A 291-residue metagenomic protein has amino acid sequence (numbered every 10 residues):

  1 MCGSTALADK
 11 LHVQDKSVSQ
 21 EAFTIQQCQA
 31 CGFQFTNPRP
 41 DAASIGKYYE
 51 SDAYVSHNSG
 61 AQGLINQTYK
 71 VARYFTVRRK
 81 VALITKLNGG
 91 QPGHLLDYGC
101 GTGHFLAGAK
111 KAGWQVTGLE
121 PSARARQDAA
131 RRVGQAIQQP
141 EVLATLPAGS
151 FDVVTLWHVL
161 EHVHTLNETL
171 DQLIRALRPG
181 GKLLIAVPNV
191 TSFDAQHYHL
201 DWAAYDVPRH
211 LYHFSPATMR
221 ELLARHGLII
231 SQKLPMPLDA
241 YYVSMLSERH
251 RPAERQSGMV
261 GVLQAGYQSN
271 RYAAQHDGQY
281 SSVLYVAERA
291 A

Functional and structural regions predicted by a protein language model:
M1-G149, V153-W157, L166-Q172, P235-L238 (+3 more regions): Conserved N-terminal segment of class I S-adenosyl-L-methionine
V116, L183-L184: A short hydrophobic/small-residue beta-strand
W157-H164, A186: Short catalytic micro-motifs in class I SAM-dependent methyltransferases
V163-H164, L177-P179: Helix-to-beta-strand junctions that scaffold the AdoMet/dcAdoMet cofactor pocket in Class I SAM-dependent enzymes
I185-Y212, A217-L223, M245-H250: Short, glycine-/aromatic-enriched active-site segment of Class I SAM-dependent methyltransferases
H226-L228, R289: A structural motif corresponding to the C-terminal end of an alpha-helix and its immediate exit/capping segment
